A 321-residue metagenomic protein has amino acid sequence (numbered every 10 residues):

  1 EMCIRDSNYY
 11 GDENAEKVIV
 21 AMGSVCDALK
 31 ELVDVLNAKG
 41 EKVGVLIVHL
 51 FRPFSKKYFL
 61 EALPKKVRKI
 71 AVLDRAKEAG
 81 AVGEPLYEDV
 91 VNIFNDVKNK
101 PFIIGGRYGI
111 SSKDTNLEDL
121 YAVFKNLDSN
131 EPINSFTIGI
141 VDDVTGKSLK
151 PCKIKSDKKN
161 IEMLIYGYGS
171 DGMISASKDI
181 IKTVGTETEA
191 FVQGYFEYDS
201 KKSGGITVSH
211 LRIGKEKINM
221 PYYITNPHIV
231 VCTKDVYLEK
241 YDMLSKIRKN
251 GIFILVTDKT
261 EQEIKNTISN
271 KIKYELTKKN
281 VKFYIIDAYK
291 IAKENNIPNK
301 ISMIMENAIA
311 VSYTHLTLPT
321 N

Functional and structural regions predicted by a protein language model:
E1, R5-E13, S111-A190, K202-S203: Active-site phosphate/pyrophosphate-binding segments
M2-D6, T314-T320: Conserved small/polar residues in nucleotide/adenosyl-binding loops
V20-H49, E162-N226: Anionic-ligand anchoring segments at beta-strand to alpha-helix junctions in alpha/beta enzyme folds, i.e., glycine
K69-K155, I285-S312, L316: Peripheral docking tails and interdomain loops at the edges of cofactor- or intermediate-handling domains
A71-D74, A81, K215-K249: Glycine-rich phosphate-binding loop
K246-I268: ADP-ribose/adenylate-binding Rossmann-like module
E261-V281: Rossmann-fold NAD(P)-binding glycine/threonine-rich loop
